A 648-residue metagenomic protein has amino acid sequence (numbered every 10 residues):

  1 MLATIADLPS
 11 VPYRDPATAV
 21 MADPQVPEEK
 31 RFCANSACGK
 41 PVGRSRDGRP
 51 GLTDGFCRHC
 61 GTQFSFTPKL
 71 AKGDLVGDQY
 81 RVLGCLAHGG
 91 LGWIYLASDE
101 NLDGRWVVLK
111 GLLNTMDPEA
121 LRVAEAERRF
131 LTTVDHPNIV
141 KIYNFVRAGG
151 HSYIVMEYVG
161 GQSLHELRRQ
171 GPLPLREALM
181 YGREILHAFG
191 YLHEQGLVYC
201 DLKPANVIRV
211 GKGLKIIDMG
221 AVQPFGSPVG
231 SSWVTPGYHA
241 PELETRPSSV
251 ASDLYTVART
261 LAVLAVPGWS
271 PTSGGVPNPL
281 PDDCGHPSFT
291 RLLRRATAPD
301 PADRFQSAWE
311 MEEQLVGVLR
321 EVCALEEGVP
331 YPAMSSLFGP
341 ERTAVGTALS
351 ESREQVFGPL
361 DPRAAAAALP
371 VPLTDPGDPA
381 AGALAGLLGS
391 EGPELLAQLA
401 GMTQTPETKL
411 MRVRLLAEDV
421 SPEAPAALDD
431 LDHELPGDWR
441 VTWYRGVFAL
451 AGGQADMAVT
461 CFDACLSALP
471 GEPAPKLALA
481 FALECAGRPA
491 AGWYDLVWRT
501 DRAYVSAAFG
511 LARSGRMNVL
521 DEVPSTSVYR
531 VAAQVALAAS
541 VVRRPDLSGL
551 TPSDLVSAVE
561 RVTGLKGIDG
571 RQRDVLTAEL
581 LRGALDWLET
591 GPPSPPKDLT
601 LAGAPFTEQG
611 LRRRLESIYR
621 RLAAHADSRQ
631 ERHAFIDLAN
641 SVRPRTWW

Functional and structural regions predicted by a protein language model:
V82-G90, I94: Protein kinase glycine-rich loop
Y95-L96, G104-N114: Glycine-rich ATP phosphate-binding loop
G111-T133: AlphaC helix of the eukaryotic protein kinase fold
F145: Activation-segment/catalytic-loop signature of the eukaryotic protein kinase fold
G149-S163, L167: Conserved short submotifs of the Hanks-type protein kinase catalytic core that shape the nucleotide-binding pocket
Y181-G182: Activation segment signature within eukaryotic-like protein kinase domains
H193-R209: Catalytic-loop of the protein kinase fold
L325-L410: Regulatory extensions appended to serine/threonine kinase catalytic cores
